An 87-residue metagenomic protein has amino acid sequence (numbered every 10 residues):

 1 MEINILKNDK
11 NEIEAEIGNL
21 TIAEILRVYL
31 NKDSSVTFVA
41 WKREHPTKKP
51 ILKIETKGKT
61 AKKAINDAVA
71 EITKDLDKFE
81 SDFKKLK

Functional and structural regions predicted by a protein language model:
M1-K87: Protein-protein interaction/assembly regions in multi-subunit complexes
